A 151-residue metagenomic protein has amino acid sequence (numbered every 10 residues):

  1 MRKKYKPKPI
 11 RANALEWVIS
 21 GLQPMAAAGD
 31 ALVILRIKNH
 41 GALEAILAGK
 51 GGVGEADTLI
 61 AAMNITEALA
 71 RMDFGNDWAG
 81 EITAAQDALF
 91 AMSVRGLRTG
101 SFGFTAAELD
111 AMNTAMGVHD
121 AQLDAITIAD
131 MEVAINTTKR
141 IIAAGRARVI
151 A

Functional and structural regions predicted by a protein language model:
M1-W17: Short Lys/Arg-rich cationic patches that frequently serve as NLS/NoLS or arginine-rich RNA/DNA-binding motifs
K4, A45-E55, A68-N76, S101 (+2 more regions): Intrinsic low-complexity, intrinsically disordered segments enriched in polar/basic residues
E16-G51, D77-G103, R140, A144-A147: Short, flexible domain-boundary/linker segments around small modular repeats
A31-I37, G54-A62, T105-E108, M112: Short amphipathic alpha-helical heptad-repeat segments
T58-A91, A121-T138: Extended intrinsically disordered, low-complexity coil regions enriched in Ser, Thr, Gly, Ala and often Pro
G100-A151: Amphipathic alpha-helical binding modules
